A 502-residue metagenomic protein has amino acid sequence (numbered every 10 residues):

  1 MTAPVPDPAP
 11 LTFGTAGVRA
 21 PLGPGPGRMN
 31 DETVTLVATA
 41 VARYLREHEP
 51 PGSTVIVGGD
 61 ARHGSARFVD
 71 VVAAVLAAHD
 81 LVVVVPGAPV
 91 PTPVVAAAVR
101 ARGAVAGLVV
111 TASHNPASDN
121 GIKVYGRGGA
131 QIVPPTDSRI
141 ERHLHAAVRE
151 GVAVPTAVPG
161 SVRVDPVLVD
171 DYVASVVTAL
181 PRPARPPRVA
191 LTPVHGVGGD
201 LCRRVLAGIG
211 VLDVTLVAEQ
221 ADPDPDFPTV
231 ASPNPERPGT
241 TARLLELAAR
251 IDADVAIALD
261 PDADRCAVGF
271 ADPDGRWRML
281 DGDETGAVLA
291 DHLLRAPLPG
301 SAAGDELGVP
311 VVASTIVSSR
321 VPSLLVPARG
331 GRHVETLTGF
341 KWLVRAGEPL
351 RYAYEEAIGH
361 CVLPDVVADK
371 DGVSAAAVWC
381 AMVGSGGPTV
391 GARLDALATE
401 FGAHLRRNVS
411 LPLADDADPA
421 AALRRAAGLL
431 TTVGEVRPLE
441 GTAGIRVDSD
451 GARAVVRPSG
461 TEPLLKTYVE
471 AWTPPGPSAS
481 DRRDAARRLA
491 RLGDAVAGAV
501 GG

Functional and structural regions predicted by a protein language model:
T2-T12, P21, T33, N120-A248: Gly/Ser/Thr-enriched, mixed-charge loops and adjacent short helices that form phosphate/oxyanion-binding elements
D7-G27, S113, P193-V197, L201 (+4 more regions): Conserved phosphate/anionic-ligand binding catalytic regions in large, soluble enzymes, centered on
V37-V55, A179-R185, R250: Glycine-rich phosphate/diphosphate-binding loops that line cofactor/substrate pockets in enzymes
P51, I56-D119, V205-V268: N-terminal small/polar loop signature for handling phosphorylated ligands or for N-terminal nucleophile
P51-D60, R188-L191, P310-I316: Short glycine-rich phosphate-binding loop at a beta-alpha junction
A101, V105-V109, N115-G126, D137-H145 (+6 more regions): Phosphate/diphosphate-binding loops
A249, A253-V255, L259, R276-R278 (+1 more regions): Phosphate-binding and adjacent anionic-ligand microenvironments
